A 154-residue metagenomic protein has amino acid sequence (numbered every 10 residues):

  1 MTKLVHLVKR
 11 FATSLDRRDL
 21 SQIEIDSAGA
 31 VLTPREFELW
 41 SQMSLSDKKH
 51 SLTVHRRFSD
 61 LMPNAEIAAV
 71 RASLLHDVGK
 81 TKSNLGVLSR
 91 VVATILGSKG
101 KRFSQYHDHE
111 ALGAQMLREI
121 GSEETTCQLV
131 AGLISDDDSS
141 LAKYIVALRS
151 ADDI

Functional and structural regions predicted by a protein language model:
M1-E24, A28-V31, K82-Q105: Alpha-helical membrane-targeting segments
P34-I154: Divalent metal-dependent catalytic cores for phosphoryl transfer on phosphate-bearing substrates
